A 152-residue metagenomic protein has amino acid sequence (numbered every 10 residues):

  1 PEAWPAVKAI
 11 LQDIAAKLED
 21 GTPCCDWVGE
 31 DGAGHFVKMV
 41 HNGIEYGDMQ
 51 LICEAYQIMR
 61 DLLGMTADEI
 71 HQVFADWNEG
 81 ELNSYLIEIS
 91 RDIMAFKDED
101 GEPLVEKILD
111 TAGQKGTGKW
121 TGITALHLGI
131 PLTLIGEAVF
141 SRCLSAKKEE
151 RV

Functional and structural regions predicted by a protein language model:
P1-L18, M39, Q50, I58-L63: Rossmann-like NAD(P)H-binding beta-loop-alpha module
W4-V7, I70, I135: Small-residue helix-packing motif on alpha-helices
A15-Y46, L63-L82, L86-I87, R91 (+3 more regions): Conserved Rossmann-fold dehydrogenase catalytic segment
M39, E54, W120-T121: A general alpha-helix detector
G47-L51, T117: Catalytic-loop motifs flanking and including active-site residues across diverse enzymes
P103-V152: A conserved active-site cap/scaffold subdomain adjacent to cofactor or substrate pockets
